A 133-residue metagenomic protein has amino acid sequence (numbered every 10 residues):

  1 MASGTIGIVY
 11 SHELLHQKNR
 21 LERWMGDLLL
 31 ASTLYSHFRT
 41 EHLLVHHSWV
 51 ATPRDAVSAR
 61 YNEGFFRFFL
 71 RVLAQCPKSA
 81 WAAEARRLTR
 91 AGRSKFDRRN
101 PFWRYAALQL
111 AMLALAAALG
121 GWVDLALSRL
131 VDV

Functional and structural regions predicted by a protein language model:
M1-I6, Y10, L14, L29 (+1 more regions): Non-catalytic, topology-defining segments of multipass membrane proteins
S11-W24: Juxtamembrane/interfacial segments flanking transmembrane helices
R129-V133: Active/binding-pocket-proximal capping segment
